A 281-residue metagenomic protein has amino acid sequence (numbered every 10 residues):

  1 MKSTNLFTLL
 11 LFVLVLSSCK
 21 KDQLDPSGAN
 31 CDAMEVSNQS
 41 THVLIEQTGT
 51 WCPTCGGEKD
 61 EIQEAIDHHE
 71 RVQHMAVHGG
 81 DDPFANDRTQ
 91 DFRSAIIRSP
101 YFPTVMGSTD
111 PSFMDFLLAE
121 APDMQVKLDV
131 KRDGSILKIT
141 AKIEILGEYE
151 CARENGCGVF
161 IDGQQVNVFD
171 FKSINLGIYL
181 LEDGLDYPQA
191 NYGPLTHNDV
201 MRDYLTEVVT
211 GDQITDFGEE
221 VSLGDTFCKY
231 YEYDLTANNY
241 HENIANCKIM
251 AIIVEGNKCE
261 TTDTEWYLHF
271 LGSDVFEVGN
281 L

Functional and structural regions predicted by a protein language model:
K2-S3, L14-V43, N280: Bacterial Sec-dependent N-terminal signal peptides
N5-L11: Sec-dependent signal peptide hydrophobic core
V13, H68-H69, S99: Alpha-helix termination/capping residues and helix-transition junctions
L16, G28, G49-C52, E154 (+2 more regions): Mature extracytoplasmic/luminal segments of secretory-pathway proteins
K20, D32, P53-G56, A152 (+2 more regions): Secreted/luminal cysteine- and crosslink-motif detector
N30-Q73: Local sequence-structure signature of Cys/Sec-based thiol-disulfide redox active-site neighborhoods
Q73-L281: Short, conserved sequence motifs used for protein processing/export or organelle targeting and for catalysis
